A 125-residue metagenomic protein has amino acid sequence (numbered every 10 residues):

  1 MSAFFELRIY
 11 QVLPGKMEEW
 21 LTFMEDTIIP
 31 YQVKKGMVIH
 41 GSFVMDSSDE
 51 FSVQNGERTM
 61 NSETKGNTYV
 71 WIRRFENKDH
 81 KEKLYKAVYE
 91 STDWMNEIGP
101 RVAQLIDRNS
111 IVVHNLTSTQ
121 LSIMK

Functional and structural regions predicted by a protein language model:
F4-I9, W20, Q32, N67-R73: Short, structured motif recognition centered on aromatic/hydrophobic residues
L13-P14: Helix-capping/helix-break motifs at membrane-protein junctions, especially on the cytosolic side just before or after
M17-H40: Core segments of cupin and vicinal oxygen chelate
E18-T22, K65-Y69, N77-E90: Short amphipathic alpha-helices within nucleic acid-binding modules
M24-T27, V88, R101-V102, N109: Alpha-helix boundary/capping residues
I28, T92-D93: A common structural junction motif
M37-T64, D93-K125: Glycine-rich beta-strand-turn "strand-cap" elements at beta-sheet edges
